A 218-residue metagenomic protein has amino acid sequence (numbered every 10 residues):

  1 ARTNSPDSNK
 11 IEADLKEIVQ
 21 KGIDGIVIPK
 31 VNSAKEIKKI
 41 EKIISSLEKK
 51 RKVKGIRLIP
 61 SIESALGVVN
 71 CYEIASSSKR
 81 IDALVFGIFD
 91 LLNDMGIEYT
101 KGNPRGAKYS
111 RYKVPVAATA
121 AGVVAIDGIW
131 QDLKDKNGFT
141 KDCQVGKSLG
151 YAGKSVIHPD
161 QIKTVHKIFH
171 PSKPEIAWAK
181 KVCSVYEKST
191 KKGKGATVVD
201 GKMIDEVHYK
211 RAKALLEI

Functional and structural regions predicted by a protein language model:
A1-I218: Expand to "…catalyze enediolate/carbanion chemistry for C-C bond making/breaking, isomerization, decarboxylation
